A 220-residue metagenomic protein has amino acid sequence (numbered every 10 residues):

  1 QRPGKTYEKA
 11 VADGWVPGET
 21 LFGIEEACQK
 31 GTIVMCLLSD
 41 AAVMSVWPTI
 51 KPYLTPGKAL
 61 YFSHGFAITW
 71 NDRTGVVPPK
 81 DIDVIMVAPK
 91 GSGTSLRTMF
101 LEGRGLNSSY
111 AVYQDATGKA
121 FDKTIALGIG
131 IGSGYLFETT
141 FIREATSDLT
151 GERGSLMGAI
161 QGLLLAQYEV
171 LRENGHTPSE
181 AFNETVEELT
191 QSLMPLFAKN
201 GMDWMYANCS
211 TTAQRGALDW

Functional and structural regions predicted by a protein language model:
Q1-W15: NAD(P)-binding Rossmann-fold cofactor-contacting core
K5, A41-A42, K119: Short alpha-helical
Y7, A27, V43, P178-F182: Small-residue helix-packing motif on alpha-helices
Y7-V11, I125, I129, R172: Class I S-adenosyl-L-methionine
V11-T69, P78-S92: Rossmann-like NAD(P)-binding element
Y61-R153: Rossmann-fold dinucleotide-binding core
G130-W220: Helical "substrate-binding/catalytic lid" subdomain of Rossmann-like NAD(P)-dependent dehydrogenases/reductases
